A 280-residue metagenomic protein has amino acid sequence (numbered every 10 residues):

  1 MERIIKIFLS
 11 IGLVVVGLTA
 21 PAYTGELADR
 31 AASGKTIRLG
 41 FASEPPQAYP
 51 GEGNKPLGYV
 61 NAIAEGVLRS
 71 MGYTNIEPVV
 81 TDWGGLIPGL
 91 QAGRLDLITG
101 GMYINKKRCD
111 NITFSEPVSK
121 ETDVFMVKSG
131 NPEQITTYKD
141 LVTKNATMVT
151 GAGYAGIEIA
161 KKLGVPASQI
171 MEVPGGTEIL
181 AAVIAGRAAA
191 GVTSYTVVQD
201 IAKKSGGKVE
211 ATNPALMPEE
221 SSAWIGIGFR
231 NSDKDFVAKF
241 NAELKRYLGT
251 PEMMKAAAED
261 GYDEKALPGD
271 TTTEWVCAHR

Functional and structural regions predicted by a protein language model:
G25-G101, D110: Extracytoplasmic small-molecule ligand-binding "clamshell" domains of the periplasmic binding protein/Venus flytrap
A42-S43, K120-V124, K203-N241, D263-R280: Periplasmic-binding protein-like
P50-E52, A64-T74, Y154-P174, A202-G206: Ligand-binding cleft/hinge of the Venus flytrap
G58-M71, N131-P132, K139, Y154 (+1 more regions): Extended ligand-binding regions for polar small-molecule ligands
I76-P88, E133, I170-A185, T196: Short helix-initiation/N-cap motifs at beta->coil->alpha
G85, G101-D110, I159-K162, A189-S221: A ligand-binding cleft/hinge motif common to bilobed small-molecule-binding domains
K128-T147: Flexible hinge/capping segments at coil-to-helix
A155-I170, E210, A242-R280: Ligand-binding clefts/hinges and TM-proximal coupling segments of bilobed small-molecule sensing domains
